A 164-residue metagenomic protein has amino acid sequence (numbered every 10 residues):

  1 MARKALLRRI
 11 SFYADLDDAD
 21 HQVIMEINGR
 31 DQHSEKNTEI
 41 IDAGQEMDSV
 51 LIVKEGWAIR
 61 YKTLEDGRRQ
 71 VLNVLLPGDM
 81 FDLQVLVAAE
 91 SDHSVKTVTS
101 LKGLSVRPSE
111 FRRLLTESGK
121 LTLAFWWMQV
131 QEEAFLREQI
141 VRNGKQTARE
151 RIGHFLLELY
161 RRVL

Functional and structural regions predicted by a protein language model:
M1-K36, M80-F81, L86: Cyclic nucleotide-binding regulatory module and flanking cytosolic helices
F12, T38-S100: Cyclic nucleotide-binding regulatory domains
V23, S49, V71-V74, S94 (+3 more regions): Residue-level recognition of specific faces of alpha-helices
M80, F111-R112: A generic structural signal for short hydrophobic patches within well-formed alpha-helices
L104: Conserved active-site beta-strand element of glycosyltransferases/polysaccharide synthases
T116-L164: Polybasic "coupling" helices that flank or enter modular domains
